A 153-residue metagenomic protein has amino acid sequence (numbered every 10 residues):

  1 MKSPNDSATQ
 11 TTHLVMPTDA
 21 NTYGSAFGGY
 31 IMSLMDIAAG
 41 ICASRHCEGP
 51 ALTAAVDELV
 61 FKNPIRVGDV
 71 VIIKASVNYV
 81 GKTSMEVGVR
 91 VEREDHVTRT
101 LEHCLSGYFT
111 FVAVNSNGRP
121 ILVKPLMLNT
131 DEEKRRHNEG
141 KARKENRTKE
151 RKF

Functional and structural regions predicted by a protein language model:
K2-D6, G40-V80, S84-M85, E102-S106: Hydrophobic beta-strand-centered segment that forms part of the acyl-chain substrate-binding groove
S3, S7-G40, S44-R45, A54 (+1 more regions): N-terminal "first-domain core" detector
N5-T9, R66-V67, N78-F153: HotDog/MaoC-like acyl-thioester-processing domains
L14, N21, S25, P50 (+3 more regions): Flexible, active-site-adjacent loop/turn segments at secondary-structure boundaries
V15, S25-A26, M35, I65 (+2 more regions): Hydrophobic aliphatic residue packing
Y23, F27-Y30, F61, Y79 (+1 more regions): Aromatic side chains
